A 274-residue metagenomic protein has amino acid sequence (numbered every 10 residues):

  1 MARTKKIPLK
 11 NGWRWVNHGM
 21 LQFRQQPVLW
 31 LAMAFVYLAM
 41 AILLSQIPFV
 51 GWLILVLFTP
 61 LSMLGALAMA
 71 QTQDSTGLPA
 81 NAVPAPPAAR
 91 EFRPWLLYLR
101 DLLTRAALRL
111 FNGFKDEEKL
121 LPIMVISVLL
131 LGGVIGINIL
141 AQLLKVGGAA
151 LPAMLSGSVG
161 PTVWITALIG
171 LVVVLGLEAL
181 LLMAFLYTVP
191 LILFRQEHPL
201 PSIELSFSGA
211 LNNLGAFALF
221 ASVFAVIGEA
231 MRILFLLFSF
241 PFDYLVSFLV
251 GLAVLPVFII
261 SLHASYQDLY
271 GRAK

Functional and structural regions predicted by a protein language model:
M1-K274: Hydrophobic alpha-helical membrane segments
